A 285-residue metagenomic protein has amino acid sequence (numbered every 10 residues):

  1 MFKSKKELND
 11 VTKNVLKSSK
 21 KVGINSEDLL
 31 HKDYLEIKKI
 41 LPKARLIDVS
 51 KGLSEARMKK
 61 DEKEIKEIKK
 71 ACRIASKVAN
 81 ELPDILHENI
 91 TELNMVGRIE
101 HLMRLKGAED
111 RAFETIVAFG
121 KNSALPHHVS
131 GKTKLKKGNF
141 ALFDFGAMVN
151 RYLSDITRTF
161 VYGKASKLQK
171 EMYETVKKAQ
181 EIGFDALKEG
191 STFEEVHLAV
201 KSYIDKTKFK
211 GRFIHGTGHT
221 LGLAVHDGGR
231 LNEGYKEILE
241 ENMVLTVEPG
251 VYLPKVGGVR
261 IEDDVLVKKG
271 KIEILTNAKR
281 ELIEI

Functional and structural regions predicted by a protein language model:
M1-I285: Active-site neighborhoods and metal-handling regions in enzymes and metal-associated proteins
